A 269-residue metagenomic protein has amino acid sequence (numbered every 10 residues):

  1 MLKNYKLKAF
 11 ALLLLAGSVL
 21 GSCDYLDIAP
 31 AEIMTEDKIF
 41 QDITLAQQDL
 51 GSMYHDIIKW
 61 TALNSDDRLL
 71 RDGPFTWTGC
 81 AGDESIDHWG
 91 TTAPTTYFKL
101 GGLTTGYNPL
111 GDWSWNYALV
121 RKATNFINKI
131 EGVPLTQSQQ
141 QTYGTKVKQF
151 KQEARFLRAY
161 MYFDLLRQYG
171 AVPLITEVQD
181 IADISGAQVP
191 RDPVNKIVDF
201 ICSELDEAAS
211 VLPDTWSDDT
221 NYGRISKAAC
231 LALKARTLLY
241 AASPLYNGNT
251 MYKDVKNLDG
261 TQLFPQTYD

Functional and structural regions predicted by a protein language model:
M1-A31: Bacterial Sec-dependent N-terminal signal peptides
C23-T76, K256: Membrane-proximal, proline-rich intrinsically disordered regions
A31, S65-L69, A171-I175, N247-T250: Outer-membrane beta-barrel and related beta-rich outer-membrane complex signature in Gram-negative bacteria
D42, Q47-L63, D87-Y169, S185-D199 (+1 more regions): Conserved, well-structured interaction surfaces
L166-R167, P173, W216, Y240-N249: Short coil/turn linking the two alpha-helices of tandem helical-hairpin repeats
G223-L233: Amphipathic alpha-helical protein-interaction segments enriched in hydrophobic
N249-Y268: A solvent-exposed, charged loop/short amphipathic helix patch at secondary-structure junctions
